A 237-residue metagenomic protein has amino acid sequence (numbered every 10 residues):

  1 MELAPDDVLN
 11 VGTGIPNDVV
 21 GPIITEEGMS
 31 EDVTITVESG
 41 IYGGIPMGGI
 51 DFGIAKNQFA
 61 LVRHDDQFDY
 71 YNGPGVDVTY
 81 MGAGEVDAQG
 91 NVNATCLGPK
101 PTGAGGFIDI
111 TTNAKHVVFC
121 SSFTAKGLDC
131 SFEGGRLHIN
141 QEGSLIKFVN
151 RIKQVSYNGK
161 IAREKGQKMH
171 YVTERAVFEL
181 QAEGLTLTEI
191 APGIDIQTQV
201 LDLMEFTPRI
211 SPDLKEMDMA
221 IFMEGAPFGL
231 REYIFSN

Functional and structural regions predicted by a protein language model:
M1-F59: N-terminal active-site beta-alpha-beta segment that forms phosphate/nucleotide-binding and substrate-recognition loops
E2-N10, G184, F222, P227-L230: Glycine-rich phosphate/diphosphate-binding loops and the adjacent beta-loop-alpha structural elements that coordinate
I24-E27, E38, T207-S211, N237: Short, structured coil/loop segments at alpha-helix boundaries
I45-P227: Conserved phosphate- and dinucleotide-binding cores of soluble alpha/beta proteins, encompassing both enzyme active
G229-N237: Basic/polar N-terminal segments that are highly enriched at the extreme N-terminus, encompassing both cleavable
